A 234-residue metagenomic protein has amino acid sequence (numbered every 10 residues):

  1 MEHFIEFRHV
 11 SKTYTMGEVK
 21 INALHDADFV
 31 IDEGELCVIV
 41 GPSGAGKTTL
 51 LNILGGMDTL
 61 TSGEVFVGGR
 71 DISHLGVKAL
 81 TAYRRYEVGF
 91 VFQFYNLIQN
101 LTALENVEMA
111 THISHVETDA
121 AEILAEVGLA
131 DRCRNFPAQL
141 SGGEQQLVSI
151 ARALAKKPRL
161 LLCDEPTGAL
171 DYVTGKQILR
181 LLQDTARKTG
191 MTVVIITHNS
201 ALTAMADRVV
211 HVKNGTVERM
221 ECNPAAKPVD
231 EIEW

Functional and structural regions predicted by a protein language model:
H3-V212: ABC family nucleotide-binding domain
T216-W234: Conserved beta-strand-loop-alpha-helix hinge in the C-terminal portion of ABC ATPase nucleotide-binding domains
